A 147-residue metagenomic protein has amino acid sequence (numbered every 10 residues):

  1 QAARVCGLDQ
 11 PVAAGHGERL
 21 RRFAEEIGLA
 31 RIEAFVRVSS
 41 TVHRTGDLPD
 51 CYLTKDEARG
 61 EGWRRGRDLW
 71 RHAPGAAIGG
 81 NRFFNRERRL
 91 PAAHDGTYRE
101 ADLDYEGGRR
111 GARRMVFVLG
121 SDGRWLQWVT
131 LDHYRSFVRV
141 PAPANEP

Functional and structural regions predicted by a protein language model:
A2-G75: N-terminal secretory signal peptides
V5, R59-E146: Functional cores of ribonucleases/endoribonucleases
